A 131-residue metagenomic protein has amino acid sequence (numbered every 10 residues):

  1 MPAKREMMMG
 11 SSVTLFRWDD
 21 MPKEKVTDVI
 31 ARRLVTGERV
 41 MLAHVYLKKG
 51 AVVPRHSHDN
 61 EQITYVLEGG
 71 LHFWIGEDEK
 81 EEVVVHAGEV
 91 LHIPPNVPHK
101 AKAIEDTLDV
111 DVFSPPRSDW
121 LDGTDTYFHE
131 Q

Functional and structural regions predicted by a protein language model:
M1-R39, A43, T126-Q131: A short, N-terminal "cap"/entry segment at the start of jelly-roll beta-barrel domains of the cupin/DSBH fold
D28, A43-S57: Conserved short histidine dyad/triad with adjacent acidic residue
R39-V40, N60, E68, D106 (+1 more regions): ATP/adenylate-binding site constellation spanning eukaryotic-like Ser/Thr protein kinases, ABC-transporter
A43, V52-V53, G69-I75, V90-L91: Short beta-strand segments in beta-sandwich/barrel cores
K48, V85-P98, K102: Conserved metal-binding segment of the jelly-roll/cupin
I63-A87, V97, L121: A short beta-strand-loop-beta hairpin characteristic of the jelly-roll/cupin
P95-D119: Ligand-binding loop in jelly-roll beta-barrel domains
